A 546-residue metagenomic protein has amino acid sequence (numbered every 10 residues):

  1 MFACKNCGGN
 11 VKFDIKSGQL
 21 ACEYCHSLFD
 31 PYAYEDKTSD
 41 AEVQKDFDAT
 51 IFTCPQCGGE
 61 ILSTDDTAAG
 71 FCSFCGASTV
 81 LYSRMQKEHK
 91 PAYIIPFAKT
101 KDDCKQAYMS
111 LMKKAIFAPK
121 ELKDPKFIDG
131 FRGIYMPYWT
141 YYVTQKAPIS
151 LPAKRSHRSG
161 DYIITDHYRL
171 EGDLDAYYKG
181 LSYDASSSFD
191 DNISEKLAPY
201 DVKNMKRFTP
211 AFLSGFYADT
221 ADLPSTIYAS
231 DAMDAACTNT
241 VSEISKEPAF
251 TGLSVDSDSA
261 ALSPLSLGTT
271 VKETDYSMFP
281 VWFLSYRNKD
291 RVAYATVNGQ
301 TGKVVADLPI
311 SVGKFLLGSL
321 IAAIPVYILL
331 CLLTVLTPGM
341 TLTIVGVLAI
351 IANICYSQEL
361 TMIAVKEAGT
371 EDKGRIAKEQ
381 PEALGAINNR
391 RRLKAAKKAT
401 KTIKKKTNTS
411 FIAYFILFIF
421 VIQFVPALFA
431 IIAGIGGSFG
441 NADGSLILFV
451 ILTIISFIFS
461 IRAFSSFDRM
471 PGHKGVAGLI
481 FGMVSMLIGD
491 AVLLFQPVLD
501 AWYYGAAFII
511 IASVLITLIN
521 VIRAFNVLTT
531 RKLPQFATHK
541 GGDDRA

Functional and structural regions predicted by a protein language model:
M1, S17-Q19, F47-I51, A69: Residues immediately within or flanking Cys/His clusters that coordinate Zn2+ in small zinc-binding modules
C4-C7, C22-C25, C54-C57, C72-C75: Short cysteine-rich clusters marking metal-coordination/redox-active sites
N10-K12, D30, L62, V80: Short functional micro-motifs and their immediate structural scaffolds
K16-A21, Y34-S39, D65-F71, R84-K90: Short cysteine/histidine-rich zinc-coordinating motifs and their immediately flanking basic loops
H26-A33, C75-S83: Short Cys/His-rich micro-motifs in 6-15 aa windows
H89-R287, G313, V335-G346, I354-Y414 (+3 more regions): Charged, low-complexity helical/coil segments in non-catalytic cytosolic or luminal regions
F279-G313: Extended, hydrophilic extramembrane loops/domains of integral membrane proteins
K397-A546: Alpha-helical transmembrane segments of integral membrane proteins
